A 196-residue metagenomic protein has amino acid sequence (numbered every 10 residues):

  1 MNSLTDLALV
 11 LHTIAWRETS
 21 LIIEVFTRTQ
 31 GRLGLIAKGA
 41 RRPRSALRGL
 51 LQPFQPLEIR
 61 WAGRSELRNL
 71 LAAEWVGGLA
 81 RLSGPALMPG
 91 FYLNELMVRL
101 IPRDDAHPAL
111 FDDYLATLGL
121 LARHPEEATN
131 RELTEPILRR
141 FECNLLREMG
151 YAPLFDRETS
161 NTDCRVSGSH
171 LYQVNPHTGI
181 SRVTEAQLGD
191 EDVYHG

Functional and structural regions predicted by a protein language model:
M1-G196: Non-catalytic alpha-helical scaffolds and adjoining flexible linkers that form interface surfaces for assembly
